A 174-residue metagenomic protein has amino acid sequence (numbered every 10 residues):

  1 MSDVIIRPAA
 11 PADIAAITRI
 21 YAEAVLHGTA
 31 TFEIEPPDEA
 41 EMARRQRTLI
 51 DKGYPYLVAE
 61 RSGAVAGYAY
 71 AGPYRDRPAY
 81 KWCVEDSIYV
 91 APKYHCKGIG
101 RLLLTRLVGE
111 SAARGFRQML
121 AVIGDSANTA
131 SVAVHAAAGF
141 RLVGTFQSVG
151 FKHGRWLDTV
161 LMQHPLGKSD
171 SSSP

Functional and structural regions predicted by a protein language model:
I5-I17: A short beta-loop-alpha structural element at the N-terminal edge of CoA-dependent acyl/N-acetyltransferase catalytic
P8, P36-K93, L104-T105, E110 (+1 more regions): Acetyl-CoA-dependent GNAT
T18-Q46: Conserved GNAT-fold acetyl-CoA-binding loop/helix
Y70-P73, V122-I123, A136, R141-D158: Conserved catalytic-core motifs of GNAT/GCN5-like acyltransferases
W82-V84, S148-P174: C-terminal "cap" of GNAT-fold acetyltransferases
H95, A121-S131: Conserved beta-strand-loop-alpha-helix junction that forms the acyl-donor binding cleft
C96-S111, A133-A137: Conserved acetyl-CoA-binding loop-helix of GNAT-fold acetyltransferases
S111-I123: Conserved GNAT acetyl-CoA-binding A-motif
